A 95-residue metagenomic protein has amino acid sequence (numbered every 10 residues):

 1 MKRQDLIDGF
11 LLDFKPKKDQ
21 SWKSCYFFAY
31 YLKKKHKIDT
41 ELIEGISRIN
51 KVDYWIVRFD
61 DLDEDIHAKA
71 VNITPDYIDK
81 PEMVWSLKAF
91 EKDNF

Functional and structural regions predicted by a protein language model:
M1-F95: A structural boundary/capping signal
